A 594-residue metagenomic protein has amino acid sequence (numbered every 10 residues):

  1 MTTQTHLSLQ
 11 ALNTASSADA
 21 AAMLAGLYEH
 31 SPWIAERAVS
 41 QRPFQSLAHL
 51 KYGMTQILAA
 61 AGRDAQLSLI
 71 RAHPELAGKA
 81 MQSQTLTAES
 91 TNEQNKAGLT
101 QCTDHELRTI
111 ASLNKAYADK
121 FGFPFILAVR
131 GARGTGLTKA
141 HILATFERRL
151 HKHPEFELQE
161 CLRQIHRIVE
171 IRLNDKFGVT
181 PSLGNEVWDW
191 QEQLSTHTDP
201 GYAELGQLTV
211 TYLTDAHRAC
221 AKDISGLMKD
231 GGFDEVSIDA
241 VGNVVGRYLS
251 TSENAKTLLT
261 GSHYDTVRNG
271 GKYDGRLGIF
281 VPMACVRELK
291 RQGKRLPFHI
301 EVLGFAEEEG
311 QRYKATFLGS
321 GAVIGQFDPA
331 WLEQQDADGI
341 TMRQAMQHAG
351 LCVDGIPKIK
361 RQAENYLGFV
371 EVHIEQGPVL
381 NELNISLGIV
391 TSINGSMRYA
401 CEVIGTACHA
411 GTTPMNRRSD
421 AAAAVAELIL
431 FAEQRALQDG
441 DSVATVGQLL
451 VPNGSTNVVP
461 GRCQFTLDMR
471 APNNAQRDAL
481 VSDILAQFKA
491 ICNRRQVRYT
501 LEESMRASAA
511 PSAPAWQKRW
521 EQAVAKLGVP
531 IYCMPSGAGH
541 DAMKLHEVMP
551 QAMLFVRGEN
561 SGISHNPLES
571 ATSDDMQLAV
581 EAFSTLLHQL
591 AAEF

Functional and structural regions predicted by a protein language model:
L9, N13-T14, G26-Y28, W33-L113 (+1 more regions): Aromatic-anchored, charged helix-turn/loop surface patch used as a conserved interaction hotspot
P181, P200, G339-T391, I429-Q434 (+2 more regions): Active-site-adjacent substrate-binding region of metalloamidase/peptidase-like peptide-processing proteins
N185-G271: Acidic/His- and Gly-rich active-site-bordering loop/insert found across diverse amide/peptide-bond hydrolases
L208-L213, T445-G454, T466-D468, P472-N473 (+3 more regions): A short beta-alpha structural unit
E235, R295-L296, I356-K360, T412 (+4 more regions): Flexible, glycine/charged-enriched surface loops at secondary-structure junctions
T260-H263, N269-E309, M397-V403, H409-R435 (+3 more regions): Alpha-helical metal-binding/catalytic segments enriched in His/Glu/Asp
G261-S262, P530-A582, L590: Zn-dependent metallopeptidase/amidohydrolase metal-coordination segment
E308, R312-N474: Midchain, well-structured core segments that form catalytic/ion-binding scaffolds
